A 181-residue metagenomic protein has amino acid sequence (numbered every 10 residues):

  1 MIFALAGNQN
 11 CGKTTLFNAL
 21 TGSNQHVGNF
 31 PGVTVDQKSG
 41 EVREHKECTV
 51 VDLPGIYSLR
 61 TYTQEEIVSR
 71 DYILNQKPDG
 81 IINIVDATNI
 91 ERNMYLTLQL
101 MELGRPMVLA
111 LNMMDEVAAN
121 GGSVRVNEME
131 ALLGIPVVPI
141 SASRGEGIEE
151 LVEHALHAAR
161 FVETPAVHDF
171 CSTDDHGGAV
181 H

Functional and structural regions predicted by a protein language model:
M1-Q64, L74-Q76, G80: Conserved G1/Walker A P-loop phosphate-binding module
A6, N83, S141: Active-site-adjacent beta-strand anchor residues
T15, A19, V68, E150 (+1 more regions): Alpha-helical scaffold segments in soluble metabolic enzymes
S23, G32, G55-I56, A87-E91 (+2 more regions): Conserved nucleotide-binding/hydrolysis micro-motifs of P-loop NTPases
P31-V35, T49, T61, E65-V68 (+3 more regions): Helical mechanochemical/support elements of P-loop NTPase systems and associated helical scaffolds
G40-C48, V68-V138: Conserved C-terminal guanine-recognition region of P-loop GTPase G domains, centered on the G4
D115-D169: Canonical P-loop GTPase G-domain recognition
V167-H181: Long, well-ordered amphipathic alpha-helical subdomains in the mid-to-C-terminal portions of large enzyme subunits
